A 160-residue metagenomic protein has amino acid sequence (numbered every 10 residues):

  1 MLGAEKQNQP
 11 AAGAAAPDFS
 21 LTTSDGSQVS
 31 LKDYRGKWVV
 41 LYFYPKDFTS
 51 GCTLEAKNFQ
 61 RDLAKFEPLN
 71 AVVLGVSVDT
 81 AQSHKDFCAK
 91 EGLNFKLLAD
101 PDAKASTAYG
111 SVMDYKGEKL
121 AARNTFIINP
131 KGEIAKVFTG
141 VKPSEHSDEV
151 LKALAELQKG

Functional and structural regions predicted by a protein language model:
M1-G160: Chalcogenol-based redox active-site neighborhoods
